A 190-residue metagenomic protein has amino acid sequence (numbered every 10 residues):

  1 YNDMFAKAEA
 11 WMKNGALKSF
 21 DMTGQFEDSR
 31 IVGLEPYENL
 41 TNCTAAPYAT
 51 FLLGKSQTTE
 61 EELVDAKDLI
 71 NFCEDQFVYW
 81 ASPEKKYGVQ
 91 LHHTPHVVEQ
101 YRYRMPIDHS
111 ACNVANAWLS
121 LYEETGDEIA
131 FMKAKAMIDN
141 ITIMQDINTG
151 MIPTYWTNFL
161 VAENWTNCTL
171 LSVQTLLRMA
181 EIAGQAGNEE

Functional and structural regions predicted by a protein language model:
Y1-E190: Glycan-recognition and catalytic cores of secretory/periplasmic carbohydrate-active enzymes
